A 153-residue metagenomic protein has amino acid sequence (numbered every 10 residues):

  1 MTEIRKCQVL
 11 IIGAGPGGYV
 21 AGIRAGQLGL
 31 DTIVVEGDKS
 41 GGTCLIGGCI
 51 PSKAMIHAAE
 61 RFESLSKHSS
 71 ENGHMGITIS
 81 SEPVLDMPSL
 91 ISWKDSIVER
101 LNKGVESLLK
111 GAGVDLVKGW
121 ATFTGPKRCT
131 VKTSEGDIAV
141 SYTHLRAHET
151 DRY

Functional and structural regions predicted by a protein language model:
T2-C7, I23-L30, V35-R146: Glycine-rich flavin
G13-G15, G37: Glycine-rich Rossmann-fold phosphate-binding loop(s) that bind the pyrophosphate of adenine dinucleotide cofactors
G18: N-terminal Rossmann-fold NAD(P) dinucleotide-binding loop
H144, D151-Y153: Single conserved hydrophobic/aromatic residue that forms the stacking wall/gate of nucleotide- or nucleobase-binding
